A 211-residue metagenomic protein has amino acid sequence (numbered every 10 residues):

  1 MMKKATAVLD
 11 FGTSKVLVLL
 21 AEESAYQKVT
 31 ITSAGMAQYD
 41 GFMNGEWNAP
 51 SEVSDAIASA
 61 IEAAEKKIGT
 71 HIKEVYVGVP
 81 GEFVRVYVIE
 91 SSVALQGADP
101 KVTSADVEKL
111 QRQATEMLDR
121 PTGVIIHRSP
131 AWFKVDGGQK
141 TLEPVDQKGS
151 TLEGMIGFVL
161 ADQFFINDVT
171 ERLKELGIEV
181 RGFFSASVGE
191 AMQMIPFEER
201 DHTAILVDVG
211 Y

Functional and structural regions predicted by a protein language model:
M1-K15, L19-V75, V79-L206: Nucleotide/phosphate-binding catalytic cleft detector across ATP-hydrolyzing and phosphate-transferring enzymes
V207-Y211: Short, intrinsically disordered, charge-balanced linker/junction segments flanking boundaries in proteins
